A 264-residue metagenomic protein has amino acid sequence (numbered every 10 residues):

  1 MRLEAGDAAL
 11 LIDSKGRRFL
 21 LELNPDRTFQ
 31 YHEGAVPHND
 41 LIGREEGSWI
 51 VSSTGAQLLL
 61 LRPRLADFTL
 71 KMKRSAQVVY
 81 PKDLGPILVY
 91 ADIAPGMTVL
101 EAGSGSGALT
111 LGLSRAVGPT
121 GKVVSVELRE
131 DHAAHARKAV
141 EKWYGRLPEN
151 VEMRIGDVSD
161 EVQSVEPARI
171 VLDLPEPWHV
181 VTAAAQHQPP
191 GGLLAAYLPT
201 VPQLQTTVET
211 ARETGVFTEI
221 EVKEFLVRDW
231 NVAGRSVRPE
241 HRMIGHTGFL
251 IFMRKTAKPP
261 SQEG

Functional and structural regions predicted by a protein language model:
M1, K71-L84: Conserved SAM-binding loop and adjacent beta-strand
M1-R62: N-terminal auxiliary segments of SAM/dcSAM-dependent transferases
V89-A94, A116, Y144, V162-S164 (+1 more regions): Glycine-rich helix-loop-beta junction characteristic of Rossmann-like nucleotide cofactor-binding loops
A94-G105: Conserved class I S-adenosyl-L-methionine
S106-P119, A185-Q186: Conserved SAM-binding loop of SAM-dependent methyltransferases across substrates and taxa, primarily the Class I
R115-K122, P190, F217: Conserved S-adenosyl-L-methionine
V126-P177: S-adenosyl-L-methionine
V181-F249: C-terminal substrate-binding/active-site "lid" region of AdoMet-derived donor-dependent transferases
